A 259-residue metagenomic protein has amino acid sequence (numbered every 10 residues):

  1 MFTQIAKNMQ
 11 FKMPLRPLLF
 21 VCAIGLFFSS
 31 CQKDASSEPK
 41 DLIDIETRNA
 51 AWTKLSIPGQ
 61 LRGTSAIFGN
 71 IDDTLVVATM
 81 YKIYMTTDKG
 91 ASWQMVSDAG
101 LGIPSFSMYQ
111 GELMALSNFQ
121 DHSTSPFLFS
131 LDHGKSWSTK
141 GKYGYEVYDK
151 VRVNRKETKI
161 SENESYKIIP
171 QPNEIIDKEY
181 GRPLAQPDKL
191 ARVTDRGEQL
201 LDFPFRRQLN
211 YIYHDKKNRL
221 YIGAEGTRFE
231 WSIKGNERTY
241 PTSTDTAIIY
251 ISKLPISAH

Functional and structural regions predicted by a protein language model:
F2-L19: Bacterial N-terminal signal peptides that target proteins for export
F27-S30: C-terminal motif of bacterial Sec signal peptides marking the signal peptidase cleavage site
Q32-H259: Extracellular glycan-interacting surfaces
